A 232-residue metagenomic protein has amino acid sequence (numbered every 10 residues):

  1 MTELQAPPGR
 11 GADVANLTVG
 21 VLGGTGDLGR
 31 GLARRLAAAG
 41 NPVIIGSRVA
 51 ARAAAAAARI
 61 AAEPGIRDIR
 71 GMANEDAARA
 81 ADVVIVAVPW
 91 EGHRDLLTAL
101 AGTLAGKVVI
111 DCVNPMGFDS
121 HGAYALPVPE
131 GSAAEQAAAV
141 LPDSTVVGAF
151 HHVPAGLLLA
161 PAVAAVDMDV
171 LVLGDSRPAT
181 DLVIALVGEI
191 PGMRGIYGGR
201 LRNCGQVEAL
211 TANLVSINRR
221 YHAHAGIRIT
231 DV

Functional and structural regions predicted by a protein language model:
T2-R59, E189: NAD(P)+-binding Rossmann beta1-loop-alpha1 motif at the extreme N-terminus of oxidoreductases
N16, A54, A80, G106 (+1 more regions): A glycine-biased structural micro-motif
A58, T98, E135, A185: Active-site phosphate/pyrophosphate- and oxyanion-stabilizing loops and adjacent acidic/basic residues in soluble
E63-R70, P142-T145, M193: A short helix-to-beta-strand connector/capping loop
P64, D68, M72-V108, N114-H121: Rossmann-like NAD(P)-binding element
V113-G156, A160-A162: Rossmann-fold NAD(P)-binding glycine/threonine-rich loop
M168-V232: Active-site-lining helix/loop region of Rossmann-like oxidoreductase modules
